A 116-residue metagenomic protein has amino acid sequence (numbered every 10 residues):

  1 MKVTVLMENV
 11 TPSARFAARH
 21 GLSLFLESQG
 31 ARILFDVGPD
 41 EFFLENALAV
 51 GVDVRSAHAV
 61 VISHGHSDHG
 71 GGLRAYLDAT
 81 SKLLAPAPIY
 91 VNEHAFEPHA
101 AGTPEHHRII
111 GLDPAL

Functional and structural regions predicted by a protein language model:
M1-T11, S67-G72, Y76: N-terminal-biased segments
K2-V50: Conserved beta-strand hairpin/beta-sheet module of binuclear metal-dependent hydrolase folds, prominently
M7, V91-A95: Short, structured patches in soluble enzyme cores that scaffold and shape functional sites
A14, S67, H99-A100: Short, charged, surface-exposed secondary-structure boundary motifs
A18-H20, A49-V50, A75-L77, P104-H106: Short, glycine/charged-enriched secondary-structure capping and boundary segments
S23, L73-D78, P114-L116: Short amphipathic alpha-helical segments and helix-helix/interface helices
F42-V91: Active-site metal-binding motif and surrounding structural segment of the metallo-beta-lactamase
A95-L116: Metallo-beta-lactamase
